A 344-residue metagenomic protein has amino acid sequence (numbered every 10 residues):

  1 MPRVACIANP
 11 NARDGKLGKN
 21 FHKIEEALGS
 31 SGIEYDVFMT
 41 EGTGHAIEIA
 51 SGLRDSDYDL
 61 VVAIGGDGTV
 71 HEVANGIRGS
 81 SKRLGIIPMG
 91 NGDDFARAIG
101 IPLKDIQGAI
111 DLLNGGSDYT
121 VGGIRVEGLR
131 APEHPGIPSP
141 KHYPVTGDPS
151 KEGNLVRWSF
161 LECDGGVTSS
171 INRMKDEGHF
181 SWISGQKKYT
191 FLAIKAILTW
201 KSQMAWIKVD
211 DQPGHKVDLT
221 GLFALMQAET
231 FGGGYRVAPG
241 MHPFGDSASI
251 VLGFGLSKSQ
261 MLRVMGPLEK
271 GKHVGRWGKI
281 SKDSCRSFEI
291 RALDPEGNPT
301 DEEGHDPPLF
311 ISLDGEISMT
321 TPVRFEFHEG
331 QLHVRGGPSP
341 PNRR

Functional and structural regions predicted by a protein language model:
M1-V61, H71, P341: ATP/NTP phosphate-donor binding region
P10, G128-R130, C163-V167, Q227-T230 (+1 more regions): Glycine-rich beta-alpha junction loops
P10, I64-G66, I87-G90: Glycine-rich beta-strand-to-loop/alpha-helix junction loops that act as flexible
L17, V209-Q212, R236-V237, H242-P243 (+1 more regions): ATP/nucleoside-binding phosphotransfer catalytic cores, i.e., glycine-rich phosphate-binding loops
S31, G79-R83, I87-L222: Catalytic core of DAGKc-family lipid kinases
T69-K82: Short Gly/Thr/Asp-enriched flexible loops that form oxyanion-binding sites at enzyme active sites
D164, T168, A224-A238, I317: Glycine-rich phosphate/pyrophosphate-binding beta-alpha loops
